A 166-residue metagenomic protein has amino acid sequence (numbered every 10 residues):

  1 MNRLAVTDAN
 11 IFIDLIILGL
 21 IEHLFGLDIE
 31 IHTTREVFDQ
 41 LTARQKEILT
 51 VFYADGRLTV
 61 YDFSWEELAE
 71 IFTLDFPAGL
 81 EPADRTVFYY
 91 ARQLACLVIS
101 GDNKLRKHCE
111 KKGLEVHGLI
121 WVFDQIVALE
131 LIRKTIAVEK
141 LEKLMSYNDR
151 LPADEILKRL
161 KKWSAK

Functional and structural regions predicted by a protein language model:
N2-C96, N103, L114, L141 (+1 more regions): Active-site-proximal, substrate-binding regions of enzyme catalytic domains and RNA-binding/basic surfaces
Q45, R106-K166: Acidic, PIN/NYN-like endoribonuclease modules and their adjacent C-terminal/linker elements
